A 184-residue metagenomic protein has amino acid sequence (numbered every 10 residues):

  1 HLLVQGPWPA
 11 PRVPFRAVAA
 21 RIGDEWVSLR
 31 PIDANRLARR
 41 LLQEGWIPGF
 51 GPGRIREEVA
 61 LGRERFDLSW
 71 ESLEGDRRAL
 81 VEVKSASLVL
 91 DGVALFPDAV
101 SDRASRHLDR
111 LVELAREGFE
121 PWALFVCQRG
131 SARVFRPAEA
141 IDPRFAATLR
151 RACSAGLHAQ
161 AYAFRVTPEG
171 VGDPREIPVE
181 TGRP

Functional and structural regions predicted by a protein language model:
H1-A10, A163-F164: Flexible glycine-rich surface loops and low-complexity tracts that mediate binding to linear polymers
H1-L2, S105-P121: Metal-dependent nuclease catalytic cores in nucleic-acid-processing enzymes, especially RNase H-like/related
W8-A19: Short, Lys/Arg- and Gly-enriched loop/turn segments at beta-strand edges
A20-E44: Short peripheral tails and domain-boundary helices/loops at the edges of structured domains
W46-L61: A short acidic/basic microdomain associated with nuclease active sites
F66-D98, L111: Conserved catalytic cores of phosphodiester-cleaving nucleases, focusing on short active-site segments
L80, A123-F125, A161: Structural beta-sheet core signal
Q128-P184: Domain-level recognition of nuclease-like catalytic cores that cleave nucleotide substrates
